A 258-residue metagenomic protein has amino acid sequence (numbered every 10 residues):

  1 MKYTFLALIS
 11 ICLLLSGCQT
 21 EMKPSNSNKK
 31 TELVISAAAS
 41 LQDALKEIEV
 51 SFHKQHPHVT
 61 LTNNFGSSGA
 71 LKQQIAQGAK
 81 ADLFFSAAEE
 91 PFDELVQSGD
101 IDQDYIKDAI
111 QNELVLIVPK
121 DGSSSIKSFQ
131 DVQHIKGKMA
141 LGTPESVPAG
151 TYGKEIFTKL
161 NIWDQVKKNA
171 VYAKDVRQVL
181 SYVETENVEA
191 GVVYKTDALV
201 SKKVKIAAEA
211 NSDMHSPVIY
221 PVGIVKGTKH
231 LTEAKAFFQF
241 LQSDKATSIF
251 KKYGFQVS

Functional and structural regions predicted by a protein language model:
M1-K23: Sec-dependent N-terminal signal peptides of Gram-positive bacterial secreted proteins and lipoproteins
C18-V50, G69, Q73-Q77, A88-E89 (+3 more regions): Exported/periplasmic ABC-transporter solute-binding proteins
V50-T62: Signal peptide-proximal N-terminal region of secreted/periplasmic/extracellular or secretory-lumen proteins
H58, K80-A81, V188: Short, high-confidence coil segments that cap the C-terminus of an alpha-helix and link into the following beta-strand
F65: Conserved strand-loop elements at the edges of beta-sheets that form or border functional pockets
D82-S86: Periplasmic-binding protein-like
S98-I106: A short, gly/pro- and small-residue-rich
